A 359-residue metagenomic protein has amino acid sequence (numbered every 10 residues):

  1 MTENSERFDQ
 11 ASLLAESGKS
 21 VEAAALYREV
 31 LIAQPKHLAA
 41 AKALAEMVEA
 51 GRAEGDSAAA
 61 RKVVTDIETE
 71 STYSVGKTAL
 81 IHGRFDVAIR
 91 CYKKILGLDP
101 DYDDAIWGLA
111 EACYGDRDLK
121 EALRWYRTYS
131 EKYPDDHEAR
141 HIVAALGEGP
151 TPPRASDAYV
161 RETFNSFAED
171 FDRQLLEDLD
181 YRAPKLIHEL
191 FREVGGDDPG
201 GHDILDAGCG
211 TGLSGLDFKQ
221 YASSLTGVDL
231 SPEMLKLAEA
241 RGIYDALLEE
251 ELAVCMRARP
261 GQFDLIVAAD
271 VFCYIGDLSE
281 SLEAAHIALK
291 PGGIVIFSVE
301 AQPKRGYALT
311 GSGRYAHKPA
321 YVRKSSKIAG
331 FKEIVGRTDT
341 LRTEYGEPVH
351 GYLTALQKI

Functional and structural regions predicted by a protein language model:
L205, G210-C255: Class I SAM-dependent methyltransferase SAM/SAH-binding core
R257-I266: A short acidic, Gly/Pro-enriched loop at the edge of an enzyme's catalytic core that lines a small-molecule cofactor
S279-P291: A short glycine-rich, Lys/Arg-flanked "PGG" loop and its adjoining helix->strand segment in the class I
F297-Y315: Short, glycine-/aromatic-enriched active-site segment of Class I SAM-dependent methyltransferases
